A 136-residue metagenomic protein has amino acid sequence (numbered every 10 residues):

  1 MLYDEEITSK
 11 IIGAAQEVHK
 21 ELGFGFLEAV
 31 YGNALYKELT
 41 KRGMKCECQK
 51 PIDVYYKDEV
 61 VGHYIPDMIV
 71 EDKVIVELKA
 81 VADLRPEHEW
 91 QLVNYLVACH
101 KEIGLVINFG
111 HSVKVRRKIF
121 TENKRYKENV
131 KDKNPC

Functional and structural regions predicted by a protein language model:
M1-L22: Interdomain/boundary linker segments immediately adjacent to catalytic/signaling cores
G23, C46, P66-L84, Y95: Conserved catalytic cores of phosphodiester-cleaving nucleases, focusing on short active-site segments
F24-Y31: Hot-dog-fold acyl-thioester-processing enzymes
N33, H63-I65, I69-V70, T121: N-terminal, polar/charged subdomain of small-to-medium soluble alpha/beta proteins
T40-D58: A short acidic/basic microdomain associated with nuclease active sites
M44, Y64-P66, V113: Change "...and in nucleic-acid phosphodiester-cleaving endonucleases..." to "...and in nucleic-acid processing enzymes
K79-N129, P135: Nucleic-acid nuclease catalytic cores
